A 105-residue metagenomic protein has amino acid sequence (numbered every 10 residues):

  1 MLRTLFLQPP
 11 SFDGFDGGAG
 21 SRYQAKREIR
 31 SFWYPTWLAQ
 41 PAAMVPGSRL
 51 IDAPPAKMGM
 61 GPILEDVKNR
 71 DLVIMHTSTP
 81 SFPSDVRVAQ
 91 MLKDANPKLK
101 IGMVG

Functional and structural regions predicted by a protein language model:
M1-G105: A short, structured N-terminal alpha-helical element that caps or precedes a catalytic domain
